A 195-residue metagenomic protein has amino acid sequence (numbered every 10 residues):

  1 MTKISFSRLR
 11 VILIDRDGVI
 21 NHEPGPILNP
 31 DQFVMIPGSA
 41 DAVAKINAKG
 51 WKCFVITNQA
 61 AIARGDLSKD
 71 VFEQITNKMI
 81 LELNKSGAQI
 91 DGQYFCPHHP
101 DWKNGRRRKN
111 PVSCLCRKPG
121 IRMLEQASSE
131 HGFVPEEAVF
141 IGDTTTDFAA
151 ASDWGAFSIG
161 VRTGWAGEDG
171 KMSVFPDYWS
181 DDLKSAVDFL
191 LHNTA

Functional and structural regions predicted by a protein language model:
T2-F54: Active-site neighborhood of HAD-like aspartate-dependent phosphohydrolases
I20-E23, Y94, H98-K109: Short, basic/glycine-rich phosphate-binding loops at helix/coil junctions that contact nucleotide phosphates
P26-V34, S68-D70, K109-C114: Short glycine-enriched, charge-decorated loop/helix-capping segments at active-site entrances that position
N29, I62-D66, D101-R106, G167-G170: A short acidic, helix-capping loop that chelates divalent metal ions and anchors anionic groups
S39, V43-E82, A88-W102, A151: Substrate-recognition element of Asp-dependent hydrolases with the DxDx(T/V) motif
T76-F95, G170-L191: Structural recognition of alpha->loop->beta junctions
R107-K109, L115-F148: Conserved Lys-Pro-Asp/Glu-containing loop-to-beta segment of HAD-superfamily phosphomonoesterases, centered on
F140-Y178: Acidic, Mg2+-coordinating phosphoryl-transfer loop and its flanking beta/alpha structural elements, shared across
